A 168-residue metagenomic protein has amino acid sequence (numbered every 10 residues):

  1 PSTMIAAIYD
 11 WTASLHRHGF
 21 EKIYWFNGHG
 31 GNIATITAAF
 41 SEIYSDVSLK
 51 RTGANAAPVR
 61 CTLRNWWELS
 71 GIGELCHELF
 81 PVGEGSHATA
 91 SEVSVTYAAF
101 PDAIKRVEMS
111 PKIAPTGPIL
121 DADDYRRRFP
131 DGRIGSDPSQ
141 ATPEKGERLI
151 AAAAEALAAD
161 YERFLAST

Functional and structural regions predicted by a protein language model:
P1-I23, G28-T168: Extended, histidine- and acidic-residue-enriched regions that form the cofactor-binding/catalytic faces
